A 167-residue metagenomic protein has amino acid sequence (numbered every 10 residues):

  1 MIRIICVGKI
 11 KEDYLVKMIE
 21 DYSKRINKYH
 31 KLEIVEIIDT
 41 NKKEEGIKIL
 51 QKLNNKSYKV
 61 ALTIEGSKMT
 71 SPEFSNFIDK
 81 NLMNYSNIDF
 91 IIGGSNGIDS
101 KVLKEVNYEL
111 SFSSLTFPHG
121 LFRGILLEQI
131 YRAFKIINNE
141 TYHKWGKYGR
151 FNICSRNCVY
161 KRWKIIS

Functional and structural regions predicted by a protein language model:
M1-Y22, I26: N-terminal beta1-alpha1 ligand-phosphate binding loop
I10, I64-S67, G94-G97: Short glycine-rich anion-binding loops that position phosphate/pyrophosphate groups of nucleotides and phosphorylated
Y29-D89: S-adenosyl-L-methionine/SAH cofactor-binding core of RNA-modifying enzymes
T70-S71, I98-S100: Short, well-ordered alpha-helical microsegments
K101-K144: Structured adenosyl-cofactor binding patch, chiefly the S-adenosyl-L-methionine
